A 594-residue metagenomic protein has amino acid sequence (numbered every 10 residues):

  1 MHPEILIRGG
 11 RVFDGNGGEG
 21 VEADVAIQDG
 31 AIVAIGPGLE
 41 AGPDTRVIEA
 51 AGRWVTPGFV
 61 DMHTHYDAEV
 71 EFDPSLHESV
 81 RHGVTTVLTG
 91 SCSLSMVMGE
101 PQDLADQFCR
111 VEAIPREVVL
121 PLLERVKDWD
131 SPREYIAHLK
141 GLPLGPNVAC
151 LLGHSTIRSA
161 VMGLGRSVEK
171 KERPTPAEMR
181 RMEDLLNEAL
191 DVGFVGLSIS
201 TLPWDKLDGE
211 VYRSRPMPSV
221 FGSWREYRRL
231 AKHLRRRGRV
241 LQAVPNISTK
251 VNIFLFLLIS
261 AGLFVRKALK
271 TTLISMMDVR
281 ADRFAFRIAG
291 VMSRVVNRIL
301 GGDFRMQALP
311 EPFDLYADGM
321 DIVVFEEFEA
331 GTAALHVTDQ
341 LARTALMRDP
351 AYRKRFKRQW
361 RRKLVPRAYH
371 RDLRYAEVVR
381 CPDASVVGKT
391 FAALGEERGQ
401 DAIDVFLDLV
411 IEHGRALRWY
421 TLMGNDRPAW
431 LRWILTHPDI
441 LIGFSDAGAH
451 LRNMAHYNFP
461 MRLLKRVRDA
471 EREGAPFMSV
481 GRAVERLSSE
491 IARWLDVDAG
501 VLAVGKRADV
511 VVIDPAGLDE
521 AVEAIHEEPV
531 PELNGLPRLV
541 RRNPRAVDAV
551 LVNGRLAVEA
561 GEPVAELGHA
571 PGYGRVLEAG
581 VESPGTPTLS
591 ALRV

Functional and structural regions predicted by a protein language model:
M1-L6, V12-G58, A521: Histidine-rich, glycine-flanked metal-binding segment
P3-I7, A41-G90, L536-P537, A579-V581: Replace "His-x-His-based motif
G10, G30, G52, H63 (+11 more regions): Divalent metal-coordination and catalytic microenvironments
F13-D24, L417-N425, L431, M478-R482 (+1 more regions): Acidic, glycine-enriched loop/beta-strand segments at the rims of small-molecule binding/catalytic pockets
F72-D184, E188, V192-V195: Divalent-metal coordination cores built from histidine and acidic residues
Y135-L139, G145-N147, L151-L164, K170-E178 (+6 more regions): Active-site neighborhoods of metal-dependent hydrolases
W433-I440, Y457-F459, V512-H569: C-terminal cap of metal-dependent C-N hydrolases
V558-V594: Intein/HINT protein-splicing elements and their conserved insertion hotspots or analogous self-processing inserts
